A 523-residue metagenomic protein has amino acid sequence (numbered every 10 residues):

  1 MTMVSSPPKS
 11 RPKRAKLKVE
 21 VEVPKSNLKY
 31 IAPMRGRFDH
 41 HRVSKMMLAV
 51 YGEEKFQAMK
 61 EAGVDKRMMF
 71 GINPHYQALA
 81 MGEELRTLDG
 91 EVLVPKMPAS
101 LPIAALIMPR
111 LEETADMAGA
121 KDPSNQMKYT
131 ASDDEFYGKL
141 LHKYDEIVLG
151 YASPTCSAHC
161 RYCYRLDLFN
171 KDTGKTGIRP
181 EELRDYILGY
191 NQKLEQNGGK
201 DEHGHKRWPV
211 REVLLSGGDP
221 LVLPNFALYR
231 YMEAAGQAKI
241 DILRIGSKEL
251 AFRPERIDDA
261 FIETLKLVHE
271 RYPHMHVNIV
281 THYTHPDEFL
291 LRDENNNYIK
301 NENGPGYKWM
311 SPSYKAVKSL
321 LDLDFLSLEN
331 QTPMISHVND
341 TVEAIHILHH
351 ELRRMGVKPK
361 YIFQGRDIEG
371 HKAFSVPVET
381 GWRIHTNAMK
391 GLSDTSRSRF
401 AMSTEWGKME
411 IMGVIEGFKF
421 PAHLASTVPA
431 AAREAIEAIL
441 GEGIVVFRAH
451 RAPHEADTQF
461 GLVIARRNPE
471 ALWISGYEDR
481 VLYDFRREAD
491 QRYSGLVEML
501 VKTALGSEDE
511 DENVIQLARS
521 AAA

Functional and structural regions predicted by a protein language model:
T2-H142: Flexible, acidic/Gly-rich N-terminal and inter-domain linker regions that tether and position cofactor-handling modules
E53-F56, M81-L101, T114-Y137, G189-P209 (+5 more regions): Intrinsically disordered, low-complexity coil segments
Y76, C160, K360: Conserved, mostly hydrophobic/aromatic
F136-K139, L149-Y151, D185-Y186: Catalytic micro-motifs at enzyme active sites that drive phosphoryl/nucleotidyl and oxygen chemistry
H142-R179, I245: Canonical Radical SAM [4Fe-4S] cluster-binding loop centered on the CxxxCxxC motif and its immediate flanking residues
Y144, L166-V213, R230: Conserved alpha-helical substructure of the radical SAM core
N191-H203, W208-V210, G218-L392: Conserved AdoMet/S-adenosylmethionine-binding subsite of the radical SAM
H385-A523: C-terminal accessory regions of radical SAM enzymes
